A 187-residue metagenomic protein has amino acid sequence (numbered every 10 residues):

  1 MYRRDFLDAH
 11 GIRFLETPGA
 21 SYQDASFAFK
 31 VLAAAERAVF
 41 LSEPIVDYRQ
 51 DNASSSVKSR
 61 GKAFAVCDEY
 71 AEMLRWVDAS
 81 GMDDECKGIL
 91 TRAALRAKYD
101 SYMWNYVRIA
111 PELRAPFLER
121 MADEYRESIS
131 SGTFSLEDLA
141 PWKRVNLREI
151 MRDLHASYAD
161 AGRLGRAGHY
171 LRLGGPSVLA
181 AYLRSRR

Functional and structural regions predicted by a protein language model:
M1-G61: Conserved nucleotide-sugar donor-binding catalytic segment
M1-Y2, K30-V31, A94-Y102: Solvent-exposed aromatic/hydrophobic patches embedded in short alpha-helical segments
I12, A35, F40, S55-S56 (+3 more regions): Gram-positive cell-envelope targeting signals
D24, F29-K30, A53-V57, Y70 (+4 more regions): Charge-rich, low-complexity amphipathic helices in intrinsically disordered tails/linkers adjacent to domains
A25, R49, T91-R92, L139: Residue-level signal for alpha-helical context at structural boundaries
E43-D51, V57-D84, K98-S131: Catalytic core of nucleotide-sugar-dependent glycosyltransferases
D84-A93: All-alpha amphipathic helical-bundle segments outside canonical DNA-binding/catalytic cores that form hydrophobic
V107-R187: Membrane-interface aromatic/basic loop that binds lipid-linked glycans or pyrophosphate carriers, typified by
